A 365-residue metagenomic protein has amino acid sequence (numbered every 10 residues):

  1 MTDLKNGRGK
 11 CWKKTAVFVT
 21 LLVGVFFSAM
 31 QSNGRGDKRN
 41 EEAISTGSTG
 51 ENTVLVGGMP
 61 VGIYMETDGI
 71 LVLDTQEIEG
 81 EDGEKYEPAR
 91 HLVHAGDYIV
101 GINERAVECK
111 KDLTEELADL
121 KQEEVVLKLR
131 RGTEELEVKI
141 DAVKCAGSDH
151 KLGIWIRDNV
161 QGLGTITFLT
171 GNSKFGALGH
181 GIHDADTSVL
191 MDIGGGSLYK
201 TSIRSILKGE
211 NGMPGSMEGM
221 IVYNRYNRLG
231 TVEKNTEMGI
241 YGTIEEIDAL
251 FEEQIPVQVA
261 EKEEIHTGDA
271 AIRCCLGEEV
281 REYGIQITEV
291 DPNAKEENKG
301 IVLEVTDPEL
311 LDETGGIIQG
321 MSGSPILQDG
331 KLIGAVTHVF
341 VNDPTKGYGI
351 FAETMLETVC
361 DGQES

Functional and structural regions predicted by a protein language model:
N6-V56, N235-G284: Interdomain regulatory linker/hinge segments that flank or connect interaction modules in polarity/junction/synaptic
N40-G47, V61, H94, T114-I154: PDZ-domain C-terminal substructure recognizer with occasional recognition of PDZ-binding tails
G62-L92: PDZ/PDZ-like groove recognition
D68, A95-G96, H266, S322 (+1 more regions): Short, flexible surface segments
E84-Y98, D119, G316-G320: A short glycine-leucine-enriched loop at secondary-structure breakpoints that most characteristically corresponds
A89-K110, I326-D329, I333-G334, H338: Conserved PDZ fold ligand-binding element
G101-E134, D343-T345, I350-T354: PDZ domains, with a preference for the canonical peptide-binding region formed by the helix
V143-G315, Q319, Q328-D329, T337 (+1 more regions): Serine endopeptidase catalytic core focused on the charge-relay Asp
